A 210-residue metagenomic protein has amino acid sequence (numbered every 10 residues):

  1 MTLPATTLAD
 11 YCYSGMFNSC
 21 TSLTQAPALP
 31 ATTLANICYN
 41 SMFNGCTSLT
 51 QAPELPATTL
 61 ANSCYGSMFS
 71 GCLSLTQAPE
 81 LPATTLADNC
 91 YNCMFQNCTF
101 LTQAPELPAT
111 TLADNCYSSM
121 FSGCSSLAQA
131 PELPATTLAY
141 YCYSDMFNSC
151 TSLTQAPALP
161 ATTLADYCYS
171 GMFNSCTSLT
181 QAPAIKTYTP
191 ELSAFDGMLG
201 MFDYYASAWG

Functional and structural regions predicted by a protein language model:
M1-G210: Negatively charged
